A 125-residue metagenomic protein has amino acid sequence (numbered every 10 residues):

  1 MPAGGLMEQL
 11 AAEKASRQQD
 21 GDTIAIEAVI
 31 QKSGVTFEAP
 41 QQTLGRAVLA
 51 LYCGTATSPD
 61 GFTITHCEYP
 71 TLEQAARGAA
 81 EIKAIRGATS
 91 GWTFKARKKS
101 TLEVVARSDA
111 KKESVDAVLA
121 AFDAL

Functional and structural regions predicted by a protein language model:
M1-T63, E68-T101, V105-L125: Soluble, non-membrane globular domain cores that form compact, hydrophobic packing and curved binding surfaces
